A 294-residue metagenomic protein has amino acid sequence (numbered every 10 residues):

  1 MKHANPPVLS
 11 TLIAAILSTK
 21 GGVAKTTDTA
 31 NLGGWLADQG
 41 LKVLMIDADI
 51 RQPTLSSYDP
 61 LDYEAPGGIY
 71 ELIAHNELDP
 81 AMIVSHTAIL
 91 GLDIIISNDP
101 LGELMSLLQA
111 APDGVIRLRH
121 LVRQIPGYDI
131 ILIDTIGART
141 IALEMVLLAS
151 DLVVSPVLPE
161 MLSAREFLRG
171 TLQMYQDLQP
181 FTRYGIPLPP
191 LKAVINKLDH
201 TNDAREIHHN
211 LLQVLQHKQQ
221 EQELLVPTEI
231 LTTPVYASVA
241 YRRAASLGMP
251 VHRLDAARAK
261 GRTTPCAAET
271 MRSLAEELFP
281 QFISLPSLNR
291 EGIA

Functional and structural regions predicted by a protein language model:
M1-A294: P-loop NTP-binding core
